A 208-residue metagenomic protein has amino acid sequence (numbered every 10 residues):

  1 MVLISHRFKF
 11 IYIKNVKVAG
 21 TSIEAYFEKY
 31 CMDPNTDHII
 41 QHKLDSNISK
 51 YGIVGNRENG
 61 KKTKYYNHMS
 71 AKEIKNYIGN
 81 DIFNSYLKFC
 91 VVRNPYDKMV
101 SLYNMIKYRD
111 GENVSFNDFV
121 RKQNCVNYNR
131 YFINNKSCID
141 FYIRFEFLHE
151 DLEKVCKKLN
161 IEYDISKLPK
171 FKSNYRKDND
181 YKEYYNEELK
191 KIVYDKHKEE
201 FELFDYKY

Functional and structural regions predicted by a protein language model:
M1-Y208: Membrane-interface amphipathic segments in extracytoplasmic regions
